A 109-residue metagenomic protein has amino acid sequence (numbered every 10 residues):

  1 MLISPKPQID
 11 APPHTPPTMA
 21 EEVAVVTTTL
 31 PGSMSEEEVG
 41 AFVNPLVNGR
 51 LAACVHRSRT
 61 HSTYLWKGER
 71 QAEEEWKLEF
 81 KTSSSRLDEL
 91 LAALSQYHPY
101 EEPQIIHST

Functional and structural regions predicted by a protein language model:
L2-T109: Positively charged, small/polar-rich N-terminal and surface patches that mediate targeting and assembly and bind
